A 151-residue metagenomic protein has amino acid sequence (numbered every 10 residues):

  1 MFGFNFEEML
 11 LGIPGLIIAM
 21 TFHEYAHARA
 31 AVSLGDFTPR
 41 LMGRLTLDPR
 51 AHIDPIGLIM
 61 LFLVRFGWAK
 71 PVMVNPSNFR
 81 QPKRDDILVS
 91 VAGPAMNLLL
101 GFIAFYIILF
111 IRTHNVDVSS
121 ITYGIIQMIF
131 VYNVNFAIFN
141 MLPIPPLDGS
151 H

Functional and structural regions predicted by a protein language model:
M1-H151: Hydrophobic transmembrane alpha-helices and their immediate loop junctions in multi-pass integral membrane proteins
